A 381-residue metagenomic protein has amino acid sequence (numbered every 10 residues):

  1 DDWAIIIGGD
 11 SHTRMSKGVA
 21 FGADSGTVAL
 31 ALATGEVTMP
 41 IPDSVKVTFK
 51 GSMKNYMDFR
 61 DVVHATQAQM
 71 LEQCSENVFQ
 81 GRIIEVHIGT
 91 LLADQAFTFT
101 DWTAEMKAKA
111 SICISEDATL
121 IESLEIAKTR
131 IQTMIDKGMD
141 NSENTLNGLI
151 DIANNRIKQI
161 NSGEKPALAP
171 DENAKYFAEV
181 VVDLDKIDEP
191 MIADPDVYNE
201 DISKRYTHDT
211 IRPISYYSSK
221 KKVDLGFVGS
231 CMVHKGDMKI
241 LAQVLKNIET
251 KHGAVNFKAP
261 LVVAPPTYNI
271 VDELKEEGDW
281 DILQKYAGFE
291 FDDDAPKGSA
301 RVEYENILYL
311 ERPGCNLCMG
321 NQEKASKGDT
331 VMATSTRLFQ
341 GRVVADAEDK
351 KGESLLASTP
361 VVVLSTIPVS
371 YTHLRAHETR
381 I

Functional and structural regions predicted by a protein language model:
D1, K109-V255, V263-F289, E303-I307 (+1 more regions): Accessory "access/gating" subregions that flank catalytic or transport cores
D1-A33, V37-P40: Long, structured ligand/cofactor-binding scaffold of large enzymes
D1-A4, G9-S11, P40-V45, V78-I83 (+9 more regions): Short coil/turn connectors at secondary-structure junctions
G8, T48-K50, E85-H87, D224-G229 (+1 more regions): Short glycine-rich or small-residue beta-strand-to-loop segments that form or flank ligand, phosphate, metal/Fe-S
T27-T38, V62-E76, F99-T100, Y206-Y216 (+1 more regions): Structured alpha-helical segments in the cores of large, soluble enzyme domains
T34-C74, N269, E273-K275, D279-W280: A structural-propensity feature for long, helix-poor, extended segments
K258, Y268-T359: Thiamine diphosphate
T372-I381: Conserved small/polar residues in nucleotide/adenosyl-binding loops
